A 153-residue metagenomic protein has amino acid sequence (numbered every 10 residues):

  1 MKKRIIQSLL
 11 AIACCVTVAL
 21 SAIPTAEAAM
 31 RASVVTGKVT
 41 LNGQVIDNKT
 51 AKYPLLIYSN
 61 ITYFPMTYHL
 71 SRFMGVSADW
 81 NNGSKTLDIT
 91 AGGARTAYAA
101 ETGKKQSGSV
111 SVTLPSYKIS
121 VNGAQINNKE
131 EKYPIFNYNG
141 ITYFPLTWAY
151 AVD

Functional and structural regions predicted by a protein language model:
K2-A11, L20-D153: Primary recognition of N-terminal secretory signal peptides and signal-anchoring hydrophobic helices
A13-C15: Hydrophobic membrane-insertion alpha-helices, especially the h-region of bacterial N-terminal signal peptides
